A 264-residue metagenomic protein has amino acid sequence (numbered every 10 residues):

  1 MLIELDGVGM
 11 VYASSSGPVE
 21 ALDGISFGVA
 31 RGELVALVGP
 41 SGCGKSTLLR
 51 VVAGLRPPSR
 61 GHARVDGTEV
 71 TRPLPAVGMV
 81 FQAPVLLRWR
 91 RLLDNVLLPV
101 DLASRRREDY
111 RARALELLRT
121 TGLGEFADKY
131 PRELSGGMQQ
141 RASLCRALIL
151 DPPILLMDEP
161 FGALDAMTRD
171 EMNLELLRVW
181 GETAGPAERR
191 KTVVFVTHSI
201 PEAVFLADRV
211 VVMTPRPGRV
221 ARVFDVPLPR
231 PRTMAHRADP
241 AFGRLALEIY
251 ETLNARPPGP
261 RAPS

Functional and structural regions predicted by a protein language model:
M1-L2, V11-G24: A short, flexible loop at the N-terminus of ABC-type nucleotide-binding domains that lies
V38-P40: The feature captures the beta-strand-to-loop junction immediately N-terminal to the Walker
A53: Helix-to-loop junction immediately C-terminal to a conserved catalytic motif
G61-P73: Conserved ABC transporter NBD signature motif
L93-D101, R111, D225: Short helical segment in ABC ATPase nucleotide-binding domains corresponding to the A-loop/adjacent helical element
L97, E108-F126, R178: Conserved ABC ATPase "signature" region
K129-R132, L150: Conserved signature/switch motifs of ABC ATPase nucleotide-binding domains
